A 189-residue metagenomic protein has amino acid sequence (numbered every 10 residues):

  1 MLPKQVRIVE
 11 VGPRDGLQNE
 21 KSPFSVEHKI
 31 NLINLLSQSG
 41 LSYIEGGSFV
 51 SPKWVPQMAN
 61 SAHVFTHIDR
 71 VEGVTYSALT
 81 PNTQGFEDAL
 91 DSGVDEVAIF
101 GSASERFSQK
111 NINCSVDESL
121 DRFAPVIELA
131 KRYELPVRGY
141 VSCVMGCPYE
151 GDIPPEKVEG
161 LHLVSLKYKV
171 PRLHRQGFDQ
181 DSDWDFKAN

Functional and structural regions predicted by a protein language model:
K4-R7, G40-S42, R70-Y76, V94-D95 (+2 more regions): Short, well-ordered coil/turn segments that N-cap beta-strands
V9-H28, V74-T83, K110-S115, C143-E159: Active-site mouth loops of central-metabolism enzymes
V9-V11, D95-S104, R138-S142: Non-cysteine beta-strand/loop elements that form the S-adenosyl-L-methionine
V26-V74, T80-D88, G93-D95: Glycine-rich, positively charged N-terminal anion/phosphate-binding segment
L36, A89, V126, A130 (+3 more regions): Generic structural signal for hydrophobic
S42-H67, G101-C114, C143-E150, R172-A188: Glycine-rich, proline-tolerant flexible connector loops at the mouths of alpha/beta enzymes
W54-A78, D117-R138, L161-L163, K187-N189: Alpha-helix-loop-beta-strand connector modules within alpha/beta enzyme cores
P136-V137, C143, V158-Q180: Conserved C-terminal portion of the radical SAM core fold that forms the substrate/S-adenosylmethionine-binding
